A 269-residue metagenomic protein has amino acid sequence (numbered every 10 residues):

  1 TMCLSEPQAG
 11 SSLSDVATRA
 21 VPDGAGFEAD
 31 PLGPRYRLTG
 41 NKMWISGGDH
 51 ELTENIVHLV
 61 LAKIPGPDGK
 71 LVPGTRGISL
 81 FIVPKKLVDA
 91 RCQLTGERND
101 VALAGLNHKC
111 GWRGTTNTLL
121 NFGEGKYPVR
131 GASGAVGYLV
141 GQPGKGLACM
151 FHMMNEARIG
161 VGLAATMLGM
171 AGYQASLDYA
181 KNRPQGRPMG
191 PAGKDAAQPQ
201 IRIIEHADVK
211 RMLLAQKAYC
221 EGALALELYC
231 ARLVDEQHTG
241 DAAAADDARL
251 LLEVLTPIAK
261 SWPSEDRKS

Functional and structural regions predicted by a protein language model:
T1-C3, A17-V21, R35-T39, W44-I45 (+7 more regions): Structured core elements
T1-L13, S79, A90, N99-V101 (+1 more regions): Glycine/proline-enriched, intrinsically flexible loops and inter-domain linkers
T1-R37, N41-W44, H206, K210-E265: Gly/Pro-rich turn-and-neighbor structural signature
G10-L13, E28-A29, I45-G48, E54-N55 (+6 more regions): Short helix/loop capping segments that flank catalytic or ligand/cofactor-binding pockets
G33-L94, R98: A short core secondary-structure module
W44, L87-A104, K109, T116-A157 (+1 more regions): A glycine-rich, basic-preceded beta-loop-alpha segment at the flavin cofactor/substrate interface of flavin-utilizing
N155-G240: Extended amphipathic alpha-helical segments enriched in small hydrophobics
K268-S269: Conserved small/polar residues in nucleotide/adenosyl-binding loops
